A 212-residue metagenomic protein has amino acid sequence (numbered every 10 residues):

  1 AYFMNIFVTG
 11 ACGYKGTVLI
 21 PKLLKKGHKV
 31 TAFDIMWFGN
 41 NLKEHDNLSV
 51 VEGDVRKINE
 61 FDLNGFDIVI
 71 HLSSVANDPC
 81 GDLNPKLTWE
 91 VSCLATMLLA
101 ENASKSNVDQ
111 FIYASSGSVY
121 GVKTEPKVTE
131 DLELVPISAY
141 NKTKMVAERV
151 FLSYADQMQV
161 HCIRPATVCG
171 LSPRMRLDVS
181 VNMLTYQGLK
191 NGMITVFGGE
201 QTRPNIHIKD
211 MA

Functional and structural regions predicted by a protein language model:
I6-K26: N-terminal Rossmann NAD(P)H-binding glycine-rich loop of SDR-like oxidoreductase domains
C12, V75-P79, G117-P126, L134 (+1 more regions): Active-site segment of SDR-like NAD(P)-dependent oxidoreductases
D46-K57: Rossmann-fold cofactor-recognition segment
V55-V91: NAD(P)H-binding glycine-rich loop region in Rossmannoid oxidoreductase-like domains and their noncatalytic homologs
M97-A139: Conserved Rossmann-fold NAD(P)-dependent oxidoreductase catalytic core, especially the SDR/UDP-sugar
T143: Active-site helix of classical SDR
R149-R203, I208-D210: NAD(P)-dependent short-chain dehydrogenase/reductase
